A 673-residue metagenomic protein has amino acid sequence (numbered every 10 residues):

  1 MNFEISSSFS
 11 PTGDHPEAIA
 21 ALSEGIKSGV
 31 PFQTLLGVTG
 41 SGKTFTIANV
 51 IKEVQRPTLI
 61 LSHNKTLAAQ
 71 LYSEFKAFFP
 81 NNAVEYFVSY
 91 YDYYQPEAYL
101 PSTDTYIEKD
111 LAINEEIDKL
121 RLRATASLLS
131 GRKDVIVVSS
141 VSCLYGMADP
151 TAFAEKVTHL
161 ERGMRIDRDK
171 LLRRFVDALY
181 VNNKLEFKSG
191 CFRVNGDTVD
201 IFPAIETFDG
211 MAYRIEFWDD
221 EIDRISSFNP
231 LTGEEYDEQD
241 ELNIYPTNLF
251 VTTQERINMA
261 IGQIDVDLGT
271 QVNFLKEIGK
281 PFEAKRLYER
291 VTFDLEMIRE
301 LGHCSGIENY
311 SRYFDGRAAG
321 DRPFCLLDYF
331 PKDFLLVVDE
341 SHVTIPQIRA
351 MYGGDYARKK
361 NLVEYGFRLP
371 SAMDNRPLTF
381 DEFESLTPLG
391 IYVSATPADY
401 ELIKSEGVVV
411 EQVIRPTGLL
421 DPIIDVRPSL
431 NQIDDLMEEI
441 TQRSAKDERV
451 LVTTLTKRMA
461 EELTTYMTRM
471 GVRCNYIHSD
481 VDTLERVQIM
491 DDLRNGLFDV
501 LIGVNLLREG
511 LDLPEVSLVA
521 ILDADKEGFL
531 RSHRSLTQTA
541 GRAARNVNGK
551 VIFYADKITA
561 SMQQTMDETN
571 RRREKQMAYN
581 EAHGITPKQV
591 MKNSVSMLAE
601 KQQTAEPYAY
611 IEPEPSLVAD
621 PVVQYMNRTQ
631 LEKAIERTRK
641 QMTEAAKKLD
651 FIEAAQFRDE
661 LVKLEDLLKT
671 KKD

Functional and structural regions predicted by a protein language model:
M1-N2, Q442, A578, A582-Q656 (+1 more regions): Acidic, low-complexity intrinsically disordered tails
M1-V595, A599-Q602, M642: ASCE RecA-like P-loop NTPase motor cores that couple ATP hydrolysis to mechanical translocation on nucleic acids
